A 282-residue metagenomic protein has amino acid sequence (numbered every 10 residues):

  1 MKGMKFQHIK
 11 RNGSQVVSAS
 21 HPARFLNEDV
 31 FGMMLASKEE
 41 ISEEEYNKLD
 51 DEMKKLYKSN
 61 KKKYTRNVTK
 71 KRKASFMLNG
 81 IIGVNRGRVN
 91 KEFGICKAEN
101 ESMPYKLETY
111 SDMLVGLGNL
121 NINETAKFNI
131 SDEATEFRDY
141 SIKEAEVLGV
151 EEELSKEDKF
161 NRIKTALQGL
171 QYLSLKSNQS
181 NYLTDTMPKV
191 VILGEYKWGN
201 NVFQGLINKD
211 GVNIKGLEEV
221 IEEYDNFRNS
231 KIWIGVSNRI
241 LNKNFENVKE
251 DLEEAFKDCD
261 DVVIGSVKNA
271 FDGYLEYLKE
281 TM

Functional and structural regions predicted by a protein language model:
M1-M282: RNA-binding basic/glycine-rich loop and surface signature characteristic of RAMP-family CRISPR effectors
